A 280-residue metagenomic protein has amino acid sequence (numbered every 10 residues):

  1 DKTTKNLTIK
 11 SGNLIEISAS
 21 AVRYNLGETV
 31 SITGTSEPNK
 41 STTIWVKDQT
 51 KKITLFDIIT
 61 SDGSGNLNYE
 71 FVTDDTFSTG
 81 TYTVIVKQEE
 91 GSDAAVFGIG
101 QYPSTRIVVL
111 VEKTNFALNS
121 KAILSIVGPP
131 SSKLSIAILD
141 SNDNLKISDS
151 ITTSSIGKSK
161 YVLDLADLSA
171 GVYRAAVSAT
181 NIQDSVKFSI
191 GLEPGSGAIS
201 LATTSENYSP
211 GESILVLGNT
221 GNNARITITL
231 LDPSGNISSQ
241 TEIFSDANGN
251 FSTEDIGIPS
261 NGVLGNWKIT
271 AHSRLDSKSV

Functional and structural regions predicted by a protein language model:
D1-L110, T114-V280: Ser/Thr-rich low-complexity repeats and stalk/linker segments
